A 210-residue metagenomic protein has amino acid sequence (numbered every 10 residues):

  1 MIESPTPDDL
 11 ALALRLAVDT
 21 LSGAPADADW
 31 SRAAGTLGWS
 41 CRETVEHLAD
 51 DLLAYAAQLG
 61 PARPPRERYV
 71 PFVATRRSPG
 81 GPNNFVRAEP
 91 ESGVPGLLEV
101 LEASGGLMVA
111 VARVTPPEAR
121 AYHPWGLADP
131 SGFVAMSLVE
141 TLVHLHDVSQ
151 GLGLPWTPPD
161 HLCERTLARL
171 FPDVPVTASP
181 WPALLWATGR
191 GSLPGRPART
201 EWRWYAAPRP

Functional and structural regions predicted by a protein language model:
I2-D19, G23-L37, A54-T75, G81 (+1 more regions): Structured surface interface patches that mediate subunit assembly and partner/cofactor docking
C41-A56: Extended cationic-aromatic binding surfaces that line active-site or macromolecule-binding grooves and engage
A88-E89: Acidic/polar active-site rim loop that often engages polyanionic ligands
